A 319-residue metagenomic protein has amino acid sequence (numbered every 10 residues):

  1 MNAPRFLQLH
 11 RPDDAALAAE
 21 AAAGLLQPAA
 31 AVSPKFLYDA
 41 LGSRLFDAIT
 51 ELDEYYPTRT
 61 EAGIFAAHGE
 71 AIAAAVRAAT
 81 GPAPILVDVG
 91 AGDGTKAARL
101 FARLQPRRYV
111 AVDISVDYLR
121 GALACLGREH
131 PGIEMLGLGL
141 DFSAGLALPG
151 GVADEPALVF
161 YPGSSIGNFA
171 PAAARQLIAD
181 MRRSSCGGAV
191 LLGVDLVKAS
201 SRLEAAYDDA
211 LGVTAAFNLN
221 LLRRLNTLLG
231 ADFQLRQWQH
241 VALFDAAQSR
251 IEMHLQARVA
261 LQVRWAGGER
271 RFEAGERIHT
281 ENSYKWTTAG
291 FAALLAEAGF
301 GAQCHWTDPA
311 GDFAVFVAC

Functional and structural regions predicted by a protein language model:
M1-F36, S43: N-terminal auxiliary segments of SAM/dcSAM-dependent transferases
A29-V76: Class I SAM-dependent methyltransferase Rossmann-like catalytic core, especially the SAM/SAH-binding loop
G81-G92: Conserved class I S-adenosyl-L-methionine
D93-Q105: Conserved SAM-binding loop of SAM-dependent methyltransferases across substrates and taxa, primarily the Class I
A102-G145: Class I SAM-dependent methyltransferase SAM/SAH-binding core
R175-G187: A short glycine-rich, Lys/Arg-flanked "PGG" loop and its adjoining helix->strand segment in the class I
S184-V197: Conserved beta-strand signature within the Rossmann-like core of class I S-adenosyl-L-methionine
E204-Y284, T288, A292-A298: Substrate-binding/catalytic lobe of Class I Rossmann-like enzymes that use SAM or dcSAM, i.e., the mid-to-C-terminal
